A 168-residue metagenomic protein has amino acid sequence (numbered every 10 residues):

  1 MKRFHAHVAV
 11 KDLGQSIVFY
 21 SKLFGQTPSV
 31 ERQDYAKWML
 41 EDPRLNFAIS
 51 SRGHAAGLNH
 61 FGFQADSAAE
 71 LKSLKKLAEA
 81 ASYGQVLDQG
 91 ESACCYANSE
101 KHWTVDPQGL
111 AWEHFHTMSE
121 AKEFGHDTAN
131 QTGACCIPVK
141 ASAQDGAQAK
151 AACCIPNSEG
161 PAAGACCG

Functional and structural regions predicted by a protein language model:
M1-G14, R44, F61, G125-D145 (+2 more regions): N-terminal beta-strand motif that seeds the catalytic metal site of vicinal oxygen chelate
K2, H7-N46: Core segments of cupin and vicinal oxygen chelate
L13, G62-A111, M118-K122: Vicinal oxygen chelate
T27, N46-A48, Q85-Q89: A short linear hydrophobic-aromatic micro-motif
R32-Y35, A55-G57, C95-E100: Short acidic/glycine-enriched loop/turn segments that link adjacent beta-strands
E41-L45, H54-A56, D66-L71, A80: Short, charged/polar surface micro-motifs in flexible loops or helix N-caps
G57, E123-F124: A conserved beta-turn-beta hairpin within the catalytic core of GNAT-like acetyltransferases that forms part
